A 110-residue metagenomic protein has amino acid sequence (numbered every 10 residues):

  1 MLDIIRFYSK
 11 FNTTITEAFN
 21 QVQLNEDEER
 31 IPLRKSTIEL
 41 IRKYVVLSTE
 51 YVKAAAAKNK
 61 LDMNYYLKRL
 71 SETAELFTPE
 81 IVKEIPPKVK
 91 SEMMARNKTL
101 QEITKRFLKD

Functional and structural regions predicted by a protein language model:
M1-L47: Short terminal alpha-helical segments
I4, Y8, T37, M63-Y66 (+3 more regions): Hydrophobic packing residues in well-ordered alpha-helices of helical domains and bundles
S9, A18-N20, E39, K53 (+3 more regions): Intrinsically disordered and other compositionally biased segments
F11-I15, K43-Y44, S48-Y51, L70 (+3 more regions): Amphipathic alpha-helices that form helix-helix packing interfaces
E17, V46, K53, Y65-K68 (+3 more regions): Charged/polar, solvent-exposed surface patches and flexible loops
Q23-L33, V52-N64, I81-K90: Charged, low-complexity interaction regions
A74-D110: Amphipathic alpha-helical binding modules
